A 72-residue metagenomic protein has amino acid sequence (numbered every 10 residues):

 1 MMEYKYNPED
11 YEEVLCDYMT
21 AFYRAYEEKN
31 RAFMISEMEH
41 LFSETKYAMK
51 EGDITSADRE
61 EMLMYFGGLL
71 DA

Functional and structural regions predicted by a protein language model:
M1-A72: Acidic, Ser/Pro/Thr-rich low-complexity regulatory regions and the short amphipathic helical interaction modules they
